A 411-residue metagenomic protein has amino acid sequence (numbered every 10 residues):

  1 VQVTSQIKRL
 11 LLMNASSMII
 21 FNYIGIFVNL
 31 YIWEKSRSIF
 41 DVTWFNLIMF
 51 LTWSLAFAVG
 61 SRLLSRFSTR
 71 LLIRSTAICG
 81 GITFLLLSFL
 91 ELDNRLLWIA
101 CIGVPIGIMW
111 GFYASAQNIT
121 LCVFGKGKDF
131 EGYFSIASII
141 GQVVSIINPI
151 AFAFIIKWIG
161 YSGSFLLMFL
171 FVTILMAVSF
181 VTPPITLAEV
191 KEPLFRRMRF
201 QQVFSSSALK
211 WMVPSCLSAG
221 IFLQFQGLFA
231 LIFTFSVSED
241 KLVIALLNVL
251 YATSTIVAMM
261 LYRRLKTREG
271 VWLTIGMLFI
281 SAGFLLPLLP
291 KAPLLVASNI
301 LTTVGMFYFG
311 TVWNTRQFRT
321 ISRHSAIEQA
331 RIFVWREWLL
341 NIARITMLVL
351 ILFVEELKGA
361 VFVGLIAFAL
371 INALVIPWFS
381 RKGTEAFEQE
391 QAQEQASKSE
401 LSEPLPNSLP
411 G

Functional and structural regions predicted by a protein language model:
V1-T52, S207-N248: Helix-loop boundary and gating motifs at the non-cytosolic
L30, E34, R62, I147-F165 (+1 more regions): Transmembrane alpha-helix termini and helix-breaking/packing motifs in multi-pass membrane transporters
W44-R62, L246-L261: Central cavity-lining transmembrane alpha-helices of secondary-active solute carriers, predominantly the Major
A56-T69, I156, V257-G270: Helix-to-loop junctions at the C-terminal end of transmembrane segments in multipass secondary transporters
I78-D93, L278-K291: C-terminal ends and interior cores of transmembrane alpha-helices in multi-pass membrane transporters/permeases
R95-Y113, L217, L294-G310: Hydrophobic core of transmembrane alpha-helices in multi-pass small-molecule transporters, especially MFS/SLC-type
I106-I139: Cytoplasmic helix-loop-helix junction between adjacent transmembrane helices in 12-TM secondary transporters
F112-G125, F307-H324: Intracellular juxtamembrane helix-capping segments at the cytosolic ends of symmetry-related transmembrane helices
